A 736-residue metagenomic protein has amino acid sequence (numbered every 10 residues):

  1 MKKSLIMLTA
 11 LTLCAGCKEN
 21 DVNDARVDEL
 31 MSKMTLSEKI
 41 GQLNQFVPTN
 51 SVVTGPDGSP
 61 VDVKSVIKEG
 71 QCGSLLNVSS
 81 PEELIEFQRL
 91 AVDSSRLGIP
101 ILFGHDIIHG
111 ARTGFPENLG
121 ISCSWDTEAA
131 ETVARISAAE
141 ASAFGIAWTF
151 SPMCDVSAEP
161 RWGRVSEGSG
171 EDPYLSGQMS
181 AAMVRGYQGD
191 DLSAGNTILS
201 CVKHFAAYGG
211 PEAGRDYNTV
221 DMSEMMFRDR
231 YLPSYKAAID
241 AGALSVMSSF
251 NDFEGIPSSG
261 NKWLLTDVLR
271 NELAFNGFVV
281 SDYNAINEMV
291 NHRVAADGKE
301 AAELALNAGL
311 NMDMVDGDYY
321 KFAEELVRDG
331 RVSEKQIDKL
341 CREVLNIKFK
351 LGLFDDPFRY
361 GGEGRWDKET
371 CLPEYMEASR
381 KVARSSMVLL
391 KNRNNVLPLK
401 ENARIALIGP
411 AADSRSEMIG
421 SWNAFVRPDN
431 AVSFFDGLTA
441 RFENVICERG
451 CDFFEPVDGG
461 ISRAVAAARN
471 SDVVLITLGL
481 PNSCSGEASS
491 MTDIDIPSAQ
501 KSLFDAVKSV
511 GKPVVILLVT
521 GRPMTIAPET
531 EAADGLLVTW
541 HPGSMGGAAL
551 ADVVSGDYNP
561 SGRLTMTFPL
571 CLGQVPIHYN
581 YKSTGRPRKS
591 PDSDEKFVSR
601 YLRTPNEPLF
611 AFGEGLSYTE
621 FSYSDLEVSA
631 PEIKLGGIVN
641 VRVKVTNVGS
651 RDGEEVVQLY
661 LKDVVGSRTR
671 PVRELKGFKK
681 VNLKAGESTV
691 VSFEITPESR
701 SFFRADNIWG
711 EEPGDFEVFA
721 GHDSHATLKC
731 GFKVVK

Functional and structural regions predicted by a protein language model:
M1-V22: Bacterial Sec-dependent N-terminal signal peptides
K3, H725-L728: Short glycine/proline-enriched turn or capping motifs at secondary-structure junctions
G16-R704, I708-S724, G731, V735-K736: Glycoside hydrolase catalytic-domain context in secreted enzymes
